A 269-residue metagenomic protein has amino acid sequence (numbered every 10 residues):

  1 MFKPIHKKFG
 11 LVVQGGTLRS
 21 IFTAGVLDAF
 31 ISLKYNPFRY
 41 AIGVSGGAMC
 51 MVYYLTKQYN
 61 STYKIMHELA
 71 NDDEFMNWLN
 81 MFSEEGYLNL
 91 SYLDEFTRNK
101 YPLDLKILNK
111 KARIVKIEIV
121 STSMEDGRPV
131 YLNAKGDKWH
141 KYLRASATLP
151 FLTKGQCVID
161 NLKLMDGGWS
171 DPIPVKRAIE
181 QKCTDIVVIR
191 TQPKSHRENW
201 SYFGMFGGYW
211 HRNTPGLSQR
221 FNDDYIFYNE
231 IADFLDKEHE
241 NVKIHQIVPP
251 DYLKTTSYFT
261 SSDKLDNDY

Functional and structural regions predicted by a protein language model:
M1-I42, V52-Y269: Patatin-like phospholipase
S45: Catalytic nucleophile serine of serine hydrolases, specifically the conserved "nucleophile elbow" pentapeptide
A48: Residues forming the Rossmann-fold NAD(P)(H) cofactor-binding site
